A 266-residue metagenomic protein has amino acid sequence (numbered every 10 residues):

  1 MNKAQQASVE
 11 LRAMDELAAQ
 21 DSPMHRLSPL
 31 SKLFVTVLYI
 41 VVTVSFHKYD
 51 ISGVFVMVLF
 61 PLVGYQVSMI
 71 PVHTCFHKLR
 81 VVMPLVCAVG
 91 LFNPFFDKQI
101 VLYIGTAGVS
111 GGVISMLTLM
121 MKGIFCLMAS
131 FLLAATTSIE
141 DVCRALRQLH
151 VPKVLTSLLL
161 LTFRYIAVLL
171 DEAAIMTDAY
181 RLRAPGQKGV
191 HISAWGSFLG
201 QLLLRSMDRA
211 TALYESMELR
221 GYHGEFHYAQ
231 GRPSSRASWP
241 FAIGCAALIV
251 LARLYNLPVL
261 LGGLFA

Functional and structural regions predicted by a protein language model:
M1-S68, D171-A266: Transmembrane alpha-helix interface motif
D21, H25, M69-T74, Y103 (+4 more regions): Membrane-helix interfacial "entry" motifs
D50, P71-V72, P152-L155: Membrane-helix interface segments
G53, P71-L79: Interfacial helix-loop-helix linkers and transmembrane-helix boundary segments in multi-pass membrane proteins
C75, V142, W239-P240: Hydrophobic/aromatic residues in well-formed alpha-helices
K78-P185: Juxtamembrane/interface alpha-helical elements of multi-pass membrane proteins
